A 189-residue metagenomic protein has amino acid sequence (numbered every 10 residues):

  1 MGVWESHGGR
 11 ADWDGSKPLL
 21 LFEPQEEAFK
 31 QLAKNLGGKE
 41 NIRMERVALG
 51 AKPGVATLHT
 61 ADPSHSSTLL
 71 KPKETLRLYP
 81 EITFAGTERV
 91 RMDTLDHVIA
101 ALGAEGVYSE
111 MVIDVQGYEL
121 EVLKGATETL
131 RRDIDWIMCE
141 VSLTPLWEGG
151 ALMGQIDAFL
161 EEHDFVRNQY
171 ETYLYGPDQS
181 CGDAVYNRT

Functional and structural regions predicted by a protein language model:
M1-T189: Phosphate/nucleotide-binding beta-alpha loop and adjacent structural elements of enzyme active sites
